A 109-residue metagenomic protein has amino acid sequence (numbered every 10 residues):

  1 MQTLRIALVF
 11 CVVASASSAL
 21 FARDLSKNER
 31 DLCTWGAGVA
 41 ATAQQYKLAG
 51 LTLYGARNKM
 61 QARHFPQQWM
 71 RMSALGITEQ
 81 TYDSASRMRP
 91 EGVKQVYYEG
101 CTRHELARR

Functional and structural regions predicted by a protein language model:
M1-L8: Bacterial N-terminal signal peptides that target proteins for export
A14-S17, A22: N-terminal signal peptide c-region/cleavage motif recognized by signal peptidases
A16, K27, K94-Q95: Processing junctions and N-termini across compartments
A22-A41: Short N-terminal segments immediately surrounding and downstream of signal-peptide cleavage
R23, T42-Q45, D83-P90: Second-shell loop/turn segments in exported
L51-R109: Compact alpha-helical subdomains of small soluble proteins
